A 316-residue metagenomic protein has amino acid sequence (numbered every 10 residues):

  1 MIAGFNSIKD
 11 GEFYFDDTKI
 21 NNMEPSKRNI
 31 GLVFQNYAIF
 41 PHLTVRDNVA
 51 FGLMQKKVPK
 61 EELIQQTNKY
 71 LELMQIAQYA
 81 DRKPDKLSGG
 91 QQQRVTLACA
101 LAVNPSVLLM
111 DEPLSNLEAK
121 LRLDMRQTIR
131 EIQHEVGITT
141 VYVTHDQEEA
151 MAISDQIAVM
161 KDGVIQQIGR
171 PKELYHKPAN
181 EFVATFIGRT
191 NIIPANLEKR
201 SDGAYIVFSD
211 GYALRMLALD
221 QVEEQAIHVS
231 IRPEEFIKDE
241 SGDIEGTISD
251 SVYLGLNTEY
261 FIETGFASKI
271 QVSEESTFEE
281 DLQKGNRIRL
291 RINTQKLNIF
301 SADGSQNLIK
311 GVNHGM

Functional and structural regions predicted by a protein language model:
A3: Helix-to-loop junction immediately C-terminal to a conserved catalytic motif
N6-S7, Y14, M54: A position-specific signal in ABC ATPase nucleotide-binding domains
G11-K19: Conserved ABC transporter NBD signature motif
F13, V159, I206-V207: Short aromatic-centered micro-motifs
T18, E181, A195, G246-S249: Small-residue-enriched segments and motifs
P25-F182: ABC ATPase nucleotide-binding domains
H176-E198, S230: C-terminal boundary and immediately downstream tail of ABC-type ATPase nucleotide-binding domains
T190, R200-M316: Non-catalytic connector elements of ABC transporters
